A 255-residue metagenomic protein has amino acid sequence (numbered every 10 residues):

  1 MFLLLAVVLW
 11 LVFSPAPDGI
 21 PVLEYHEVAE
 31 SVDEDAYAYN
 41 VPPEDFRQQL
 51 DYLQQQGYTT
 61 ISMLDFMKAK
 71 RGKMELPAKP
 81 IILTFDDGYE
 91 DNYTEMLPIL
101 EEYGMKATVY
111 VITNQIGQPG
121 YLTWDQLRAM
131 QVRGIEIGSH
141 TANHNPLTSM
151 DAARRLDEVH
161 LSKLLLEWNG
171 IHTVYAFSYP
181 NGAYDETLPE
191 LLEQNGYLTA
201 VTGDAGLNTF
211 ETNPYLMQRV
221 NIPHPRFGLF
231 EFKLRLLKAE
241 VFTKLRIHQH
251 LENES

Functional and structural regions predicted by a protein language model:
M1-L4: Hydrophobic H-region at the start of alpha-helical membrane spans
A6-L83, Y89-D91, S149-S255: C-terminal active-site subregion of NodB/CE4 polysaccharide deacetylases
P21-E24, P42, T59-M63, I82 (+4 more regions): Short, well-structured secondary-structure segments
M67-A69, N92-L97, I116-R133, H160-L161 (+1 more regions): Alpha-helical scaffolding within the catalytic cores of extracellular/periplasmic polymer-degrading hydrolases
D87-G88, T141: Generic detector of well-ordered alpha-helical packing
L97-M105, L122-S139, E193, E211: Acidic (Asp/Glu)-rich catalytic clusters
T113-G117, P146, P180-A183: Short histidine/acidic/glycine/proline-rich micro-motifs that form metal- and phosphate-coordinating active-site loops
G138-A153: Substrate-binding clefts and substrate-entry loops adjacent to catalytic sites of polymer-processing enzymes acting on
